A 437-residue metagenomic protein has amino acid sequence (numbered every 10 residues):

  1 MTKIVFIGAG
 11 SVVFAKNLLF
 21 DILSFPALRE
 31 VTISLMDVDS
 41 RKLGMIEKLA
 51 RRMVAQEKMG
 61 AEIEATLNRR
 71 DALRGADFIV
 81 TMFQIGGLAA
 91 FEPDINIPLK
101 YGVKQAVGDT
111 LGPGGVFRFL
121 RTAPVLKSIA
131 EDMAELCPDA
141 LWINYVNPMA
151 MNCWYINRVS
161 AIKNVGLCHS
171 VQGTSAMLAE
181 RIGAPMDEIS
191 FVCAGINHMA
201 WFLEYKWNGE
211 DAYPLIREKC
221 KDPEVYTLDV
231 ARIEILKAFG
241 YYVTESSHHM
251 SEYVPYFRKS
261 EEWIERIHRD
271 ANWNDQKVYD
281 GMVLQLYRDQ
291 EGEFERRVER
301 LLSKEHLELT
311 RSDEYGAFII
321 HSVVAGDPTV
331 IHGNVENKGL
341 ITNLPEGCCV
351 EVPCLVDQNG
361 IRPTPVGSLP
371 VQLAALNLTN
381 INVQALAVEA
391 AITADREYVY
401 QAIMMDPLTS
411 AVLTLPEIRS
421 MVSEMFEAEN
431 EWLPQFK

Functional and structural regions predicted by a protein language model:
T2-E30: N-terminal Rossmann-like dinucleotide-binding module
A27-R51: NAD(P)-binding Rossmann-fold cofactor-contacting core
V31, G87-L88: Short glycine-rich, flexible loops that bind phosphorylated cofactors or substrates
E62-G75: Short acidic low-complexity segments
R74, V80-T81, N144: Redox-cofactor binding/interface segments in oxidoreductases and associated redox assembly factors
A89-R158: Rossmann-fold NAD(P)-binding glycine/threonine-rich loop
I129-F202, K206: Internal, well-ordered domain-core segments that constitute the primary functional module of diverse proteins
G183-K437: Long, compositionally biased stretches enriched for glycine and/or charged residues
